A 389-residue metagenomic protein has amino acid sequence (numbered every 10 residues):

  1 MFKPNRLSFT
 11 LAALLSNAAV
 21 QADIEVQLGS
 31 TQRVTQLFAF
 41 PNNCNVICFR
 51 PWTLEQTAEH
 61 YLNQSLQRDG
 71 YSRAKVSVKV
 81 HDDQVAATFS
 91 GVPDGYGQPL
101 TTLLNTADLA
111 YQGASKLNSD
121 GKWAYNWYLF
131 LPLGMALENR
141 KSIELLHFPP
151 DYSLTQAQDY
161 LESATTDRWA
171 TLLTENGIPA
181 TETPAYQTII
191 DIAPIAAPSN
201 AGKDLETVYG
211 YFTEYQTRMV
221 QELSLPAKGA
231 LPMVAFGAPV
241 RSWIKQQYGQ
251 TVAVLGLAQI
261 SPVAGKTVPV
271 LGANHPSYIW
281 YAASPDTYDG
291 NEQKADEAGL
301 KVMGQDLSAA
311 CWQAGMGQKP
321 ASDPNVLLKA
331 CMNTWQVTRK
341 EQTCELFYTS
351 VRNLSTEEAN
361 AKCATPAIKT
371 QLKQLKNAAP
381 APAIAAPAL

Functional and structural regions predicted by a protein language model:
M1-D23: Classical Sec-dependent N-terminal signal peptides that target proteins to the secretory pathway
A13-S16, A201, P285: Alpha-helical transmembrane segments and their juxtamembrane interfaces
E25-V78, A86, D204-E214, K245-I384: C-terminal capping/extension of enzyme domains
Q27-L231, A238-K245, I279: A polyanion-binding, active-site-adjacent surface
E144, V234, V270-G272: Structural motif
K228-P232, G265-V268: A short helix->loop->beta-strand "cap" motif at the edges of active sites that frequently abuts
P387-L389: Short, solvent-exposed mixed-charge patches
